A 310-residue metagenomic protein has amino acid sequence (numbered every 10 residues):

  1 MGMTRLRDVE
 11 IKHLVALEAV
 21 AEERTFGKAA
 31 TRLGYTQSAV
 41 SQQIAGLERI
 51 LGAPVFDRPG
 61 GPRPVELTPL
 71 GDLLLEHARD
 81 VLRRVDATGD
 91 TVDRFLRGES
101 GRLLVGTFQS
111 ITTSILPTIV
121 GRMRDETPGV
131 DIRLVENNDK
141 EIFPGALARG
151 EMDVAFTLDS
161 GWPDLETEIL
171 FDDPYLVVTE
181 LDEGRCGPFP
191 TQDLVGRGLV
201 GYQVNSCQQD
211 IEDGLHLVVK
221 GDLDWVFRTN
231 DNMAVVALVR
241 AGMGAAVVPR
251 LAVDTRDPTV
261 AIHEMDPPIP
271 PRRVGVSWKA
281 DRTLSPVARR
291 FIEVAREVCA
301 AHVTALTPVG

Functional and structural regions predicted by a protein language model:
M1-V9, R250-T259, P267-G310: C-terminal effector-binding regulatory domain of bacterial HTH transcription factors
E18-T36: Short helix-boundary/capping micro-motifs
E48-P69: A short LG(V/I)-centered, amphipathic sequence patch enriched for acidic residue(s) preceding the LG motif
I50-L51, L74-L96: Alpha-helical linker/hinge and terminal dimerization helices associated with HTH transcriptional regulators
S100-P163, T229: Central regulatory/effector-binding core of bacterial HTH transcription factors
E126, N137-R197, A252-V253: Acidic, Gly/Pro-rich loop/turn segments at junctions of secondary structure
P163-I169, D173, M233-D281: Beta-alpha-beta core module
V178, R185, F189, R197-K220 (+2 more regions): Secondary-structure junction motif
